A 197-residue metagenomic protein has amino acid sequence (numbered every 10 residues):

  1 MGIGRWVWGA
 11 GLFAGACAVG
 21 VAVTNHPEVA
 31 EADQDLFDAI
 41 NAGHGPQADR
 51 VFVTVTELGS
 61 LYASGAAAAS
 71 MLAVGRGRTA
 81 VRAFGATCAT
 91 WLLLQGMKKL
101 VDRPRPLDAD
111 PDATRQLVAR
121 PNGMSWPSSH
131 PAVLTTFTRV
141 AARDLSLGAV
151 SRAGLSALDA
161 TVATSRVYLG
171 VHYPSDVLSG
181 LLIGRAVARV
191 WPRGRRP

Functional and structural regions predicted by a protein language model:
M1-A63, K98-G123: N-terminal transmembrane-helix/juxtamembrane module of multi-pass inner/ER membrane proteins
W8, A69-L93: Interfacial segments of alpha-helical transmembrane regions
V21, A69-G75, A141-D144, R166-V167: Hydrophobic alpha-helical transmembrane segments
T24, F37, L72, L94-D102 (+2 more regions): Membrane-water interface at transmembrane helix exits
G43, G77, L100-D108, V171 (+1 more regions): Membrane-interface elements of multi-pass transporters and channels
Y62, A66, R82, V150-S156: Alpha-helical transmembrane segments of integral membrane proteins
G85-V101, S151-S165: Small-polar-interrupted transmembrane alpha-helices in polytopic inner-membrane proteins
P111-P197: Membrane-embedded catalytic cores of phosphoryl/pyrophosphoryl-handling enzymes
